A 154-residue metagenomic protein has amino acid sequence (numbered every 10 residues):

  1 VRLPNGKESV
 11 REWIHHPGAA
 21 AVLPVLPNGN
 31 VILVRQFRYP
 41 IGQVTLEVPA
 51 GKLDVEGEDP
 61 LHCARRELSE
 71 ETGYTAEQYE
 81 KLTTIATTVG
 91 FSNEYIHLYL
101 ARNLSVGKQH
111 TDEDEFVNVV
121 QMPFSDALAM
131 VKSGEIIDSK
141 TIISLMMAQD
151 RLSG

Functional and structural regions predicted by a protein language model:
V1-A21, P27: Acidic, metal-coordinating catalytic segment for phosphate/diphosphate chemistry, firing primarily on the Nudix
G18-A21, K52-S139: Unchanged
A19-Q43, E47-V48: A glycine-rich, hydrophobic loop/mini-helix early in the fold
L145: C-terminal boundary of histidine-terminating zinc-finger modules
D150-G154: Generic C-terminal helix-cap and adjacent flexible tail
